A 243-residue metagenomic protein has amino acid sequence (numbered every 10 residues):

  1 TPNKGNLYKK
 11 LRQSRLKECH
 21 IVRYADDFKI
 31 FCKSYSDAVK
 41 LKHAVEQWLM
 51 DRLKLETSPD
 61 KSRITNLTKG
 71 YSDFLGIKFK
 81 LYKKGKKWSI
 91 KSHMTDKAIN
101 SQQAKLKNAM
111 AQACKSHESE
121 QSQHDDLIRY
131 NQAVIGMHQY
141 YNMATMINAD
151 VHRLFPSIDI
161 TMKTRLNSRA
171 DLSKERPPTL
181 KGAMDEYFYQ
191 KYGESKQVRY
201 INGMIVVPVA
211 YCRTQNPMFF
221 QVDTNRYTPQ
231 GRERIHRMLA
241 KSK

Functional and structural regions predicted by a protein language model:
T1-K243: Non-catalytic terminal/accessory segments
